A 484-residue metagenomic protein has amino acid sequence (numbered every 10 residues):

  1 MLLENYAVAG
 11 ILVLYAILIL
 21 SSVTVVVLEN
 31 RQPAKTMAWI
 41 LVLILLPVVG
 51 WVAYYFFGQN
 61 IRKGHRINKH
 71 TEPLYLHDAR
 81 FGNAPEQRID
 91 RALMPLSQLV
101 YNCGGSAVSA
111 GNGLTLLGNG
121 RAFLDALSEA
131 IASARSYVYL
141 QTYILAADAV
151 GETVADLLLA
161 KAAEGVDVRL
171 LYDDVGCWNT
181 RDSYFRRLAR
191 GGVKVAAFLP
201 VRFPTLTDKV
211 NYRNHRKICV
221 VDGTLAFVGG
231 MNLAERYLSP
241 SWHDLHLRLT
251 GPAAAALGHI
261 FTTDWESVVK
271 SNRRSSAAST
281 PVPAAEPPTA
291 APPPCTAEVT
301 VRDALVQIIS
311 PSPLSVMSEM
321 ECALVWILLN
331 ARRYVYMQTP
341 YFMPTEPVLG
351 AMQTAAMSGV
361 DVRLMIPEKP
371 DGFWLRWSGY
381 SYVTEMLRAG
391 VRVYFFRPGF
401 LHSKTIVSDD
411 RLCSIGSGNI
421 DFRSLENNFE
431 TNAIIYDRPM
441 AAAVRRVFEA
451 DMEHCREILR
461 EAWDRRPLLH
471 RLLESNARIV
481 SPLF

Functional and structural regions predicted by a protein language model:
M1-C322, W326, N330, T354 (+7 more regions): N-terminal localization/anchoring segments of enzymes in phospholipid and broader phosphate metabolism
A331, Y341-R363, P367-E368, G372: Helical hairpin unit composed of two closely spaced alpha helices linked by a short loop
Q338: Short alpha-helical functional segments enriched in proximate histidine and acidic residues
E346-L349, R376-S378, S408, E426: Histidine/acidic-residue-rich catalytic or RNA/ligand-binding cores of hydrolases and nuclease-related proteins
V393-R397: Active-site donor-binding acidic/aromatic loop of nucleotide-activated sugar and phosphosugar transferases involved
K404: Catalytic-core elements of nucleic-acid end-processing and repair enzymes
